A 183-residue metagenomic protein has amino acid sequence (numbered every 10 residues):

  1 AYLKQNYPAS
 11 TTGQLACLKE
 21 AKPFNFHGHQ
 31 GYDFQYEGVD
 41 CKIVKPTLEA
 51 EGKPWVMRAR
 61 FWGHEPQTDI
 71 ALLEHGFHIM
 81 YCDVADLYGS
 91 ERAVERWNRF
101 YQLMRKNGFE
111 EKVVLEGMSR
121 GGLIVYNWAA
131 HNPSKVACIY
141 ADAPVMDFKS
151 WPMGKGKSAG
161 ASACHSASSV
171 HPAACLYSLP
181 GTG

Functional and structural regions predicted by a protein language model:
T11-E51: N-terminal cap/lid segment of alpha/beta-hydrolase-fold proteins
E51-F61: Short beta-strand element of the alpha/beta-hydrolase
W62, H78, D83-L87, V145: Short beta-to-alpha linker loops that shape the active-site pocket of alpha/beta-hydrolase fold enzymes
H64-M80: Short amphipathic alpha-helix adjacent to the substrate-entry channel of hydrolases
Y88-G108, N127: Alpha/beta-hydrolase active-site loop
G108-S119: Alpha/beta-hydrolase fold nucleophile elbow
G117-N127: Glycine-rich nucleophile elbow surrounding the catalytic serine of serine-hydrolase chemistry
N127-L179: Hydrolase active-site cap/lid region
